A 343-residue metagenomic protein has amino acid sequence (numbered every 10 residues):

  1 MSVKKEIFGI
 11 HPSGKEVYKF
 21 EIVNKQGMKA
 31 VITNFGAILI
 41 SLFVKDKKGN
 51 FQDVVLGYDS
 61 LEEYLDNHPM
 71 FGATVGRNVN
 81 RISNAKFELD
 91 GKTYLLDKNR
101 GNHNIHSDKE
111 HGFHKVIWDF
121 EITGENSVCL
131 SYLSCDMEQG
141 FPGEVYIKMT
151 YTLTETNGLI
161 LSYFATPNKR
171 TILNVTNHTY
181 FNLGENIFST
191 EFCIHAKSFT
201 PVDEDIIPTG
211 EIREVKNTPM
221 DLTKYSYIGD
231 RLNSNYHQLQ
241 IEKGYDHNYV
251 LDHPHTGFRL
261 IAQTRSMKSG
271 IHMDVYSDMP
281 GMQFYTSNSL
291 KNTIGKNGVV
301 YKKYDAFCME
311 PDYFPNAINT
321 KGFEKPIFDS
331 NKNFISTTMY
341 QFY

Functional and structural regions predicted by a protein language model:
M1-Y343: An exposed, glycine/acidic-rich loop-and-rim segment of catalytic or binding clefts
